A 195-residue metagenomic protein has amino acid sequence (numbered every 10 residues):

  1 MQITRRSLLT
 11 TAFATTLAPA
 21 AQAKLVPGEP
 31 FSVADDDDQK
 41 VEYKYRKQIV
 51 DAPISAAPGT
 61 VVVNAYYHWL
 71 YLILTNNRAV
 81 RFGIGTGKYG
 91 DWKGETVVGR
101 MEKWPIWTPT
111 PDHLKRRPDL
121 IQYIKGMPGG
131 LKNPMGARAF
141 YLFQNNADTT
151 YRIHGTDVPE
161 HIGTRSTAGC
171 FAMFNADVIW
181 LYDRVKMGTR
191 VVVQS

Functional and structural regions predicted by a protein language model:
M1-T16: N-terminal secretory signal peptides and thylakoid transit peptides that target proteins across membranes
L17-A18, M187: Residue-level marker of structural boundaries
A20-A23: Boundary at the C-terminal end of the N-terminal hydrophobic targeting segment
L25-R116, L131: Cell wall/extracellular polymer interaction/catalysis modules
A56, Y89-G94, P105, R116-S195: Exported/periplasmic cell-wall-interacting domains
